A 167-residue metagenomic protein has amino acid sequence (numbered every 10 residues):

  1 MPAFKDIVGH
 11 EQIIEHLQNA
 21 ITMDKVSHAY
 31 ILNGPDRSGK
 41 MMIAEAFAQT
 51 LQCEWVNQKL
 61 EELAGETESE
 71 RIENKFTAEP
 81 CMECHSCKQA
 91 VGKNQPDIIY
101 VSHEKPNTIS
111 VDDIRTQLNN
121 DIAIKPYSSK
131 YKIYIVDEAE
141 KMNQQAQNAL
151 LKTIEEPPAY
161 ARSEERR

Functional and structural regions predicted by a protein language model:
M1-E138, Q144: P-loop/Walker A NTP-binding region and its immediately flanking N-terminal helices in P-loop NTPase folds
M142-N143, P157: Catalytic P-loop NTPase motifs of RecA-like helicase/translocase cores
N148-R162: Conserved catalytic/switch belt of AAA+ P-loop NTPases
E165-R166: Conserved small/polar residues in nucleotide/adenosyl-binding loops
